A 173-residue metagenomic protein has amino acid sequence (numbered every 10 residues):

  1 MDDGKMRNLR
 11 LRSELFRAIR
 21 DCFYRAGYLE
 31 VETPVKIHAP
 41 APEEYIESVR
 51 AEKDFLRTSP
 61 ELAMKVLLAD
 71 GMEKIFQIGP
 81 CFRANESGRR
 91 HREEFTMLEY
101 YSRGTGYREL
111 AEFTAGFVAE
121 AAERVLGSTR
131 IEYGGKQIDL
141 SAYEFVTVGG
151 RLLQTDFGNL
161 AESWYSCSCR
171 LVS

Functional and structural regions predicted by a protein language model:
M1-S173: Class II aminoacyl-tRNA synthetase catalytic cores and aaRS-like
